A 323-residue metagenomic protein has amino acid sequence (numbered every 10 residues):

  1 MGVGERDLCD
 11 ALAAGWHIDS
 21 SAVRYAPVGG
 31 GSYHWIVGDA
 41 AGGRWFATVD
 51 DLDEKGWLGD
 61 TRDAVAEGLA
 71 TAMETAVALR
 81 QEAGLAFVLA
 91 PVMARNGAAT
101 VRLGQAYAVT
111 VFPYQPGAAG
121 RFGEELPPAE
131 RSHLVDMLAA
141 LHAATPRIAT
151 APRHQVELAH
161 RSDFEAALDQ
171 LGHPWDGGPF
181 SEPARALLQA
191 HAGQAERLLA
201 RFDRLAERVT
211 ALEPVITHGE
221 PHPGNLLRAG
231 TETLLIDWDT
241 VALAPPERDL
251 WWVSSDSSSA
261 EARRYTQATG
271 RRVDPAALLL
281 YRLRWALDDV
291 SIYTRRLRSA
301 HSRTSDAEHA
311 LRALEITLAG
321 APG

Functional and structural regions predicted by a protein language model:
M1-V23: Juxta-kinase regulatory segment immediately upstream of eukaryotic protein kinase catalytic domains
R24-V28: Protein kinase glycine-rich loop
G30-A41, F46-A47, P91, A200-L250: Active-site acidic catalytic loop and adjacent metal/ATP-binding pocket of ATP-dependent phosphoryl transfer enzymes
V49-A106, G123, P128-H133: A conserved alpha-helical element in kinase catalytic cores
R95, E124-Q189, P214: A cross-family kinase active-site recognition segment
Q105-A118: Conserved short submotifs of the Hanks-type protein kinase catalytic core that shape the nucleotide-binding pocket
P174, S291-G323: ATP/Mg2+ or Mg2+-diphosphate-binding catalytic cores that bind nucleotide phosphates or diphosphates via glycine-rich
I216, L227-L279, S302: Active-site Asp-x-Gly
